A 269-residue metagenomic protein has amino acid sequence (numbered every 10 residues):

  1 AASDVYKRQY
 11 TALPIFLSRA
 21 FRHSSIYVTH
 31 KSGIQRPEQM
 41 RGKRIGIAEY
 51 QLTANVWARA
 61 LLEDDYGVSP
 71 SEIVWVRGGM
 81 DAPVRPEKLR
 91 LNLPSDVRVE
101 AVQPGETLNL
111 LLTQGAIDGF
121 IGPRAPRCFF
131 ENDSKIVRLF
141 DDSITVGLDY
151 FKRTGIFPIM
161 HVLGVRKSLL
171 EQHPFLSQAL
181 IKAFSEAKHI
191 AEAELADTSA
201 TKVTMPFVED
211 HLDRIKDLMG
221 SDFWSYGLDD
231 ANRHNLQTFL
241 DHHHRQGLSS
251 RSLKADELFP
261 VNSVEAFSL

Functional and structural regions predicted by a protein language model:
A1-Y6: Short, small-residue-biased leader/transition segments that mark boundaries at the very start of proteins
R8, K135-L139, E265-L269: Short low-complexity, flexible loop/linker segments enriched in glycine and/or proline with clustered acidic
R8-S18, Y150-R153: A structural signal for short loop-to-beta-strand junctions that line the ligand-binding cleft of periplasmic/secreted
T11, V74-V76, E100, R251 (+1 more regions): General small-molecule cofactor/ligand-binding pocket signal
F21-G33, Q39-N109, T113-Q114, D118 (+2 more regions): Bilobed "Venus flytrap"/periplasmic-binding protein-like clamshell domains and structurally analogous long
R85-A196: Pocket-lining segment of extracytoplasmic ligand-binding domains
G164, L169-R245: Secondary-structure end/capping motifs
H244-L269: Conserved C-terminal helix/tail region of periplasmic/extracytoplasmic solute-binding proteins
